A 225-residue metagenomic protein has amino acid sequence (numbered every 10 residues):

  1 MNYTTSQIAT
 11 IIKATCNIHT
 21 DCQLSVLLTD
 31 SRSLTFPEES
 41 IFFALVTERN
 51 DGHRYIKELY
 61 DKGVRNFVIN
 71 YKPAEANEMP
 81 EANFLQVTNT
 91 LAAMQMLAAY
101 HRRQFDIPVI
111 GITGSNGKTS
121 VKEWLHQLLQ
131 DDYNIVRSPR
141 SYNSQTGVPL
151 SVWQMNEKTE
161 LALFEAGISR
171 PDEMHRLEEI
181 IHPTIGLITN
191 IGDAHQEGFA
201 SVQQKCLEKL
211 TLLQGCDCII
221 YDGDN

Functional and structural regions predicted by a protein language model:
M1-M96: N-terminal leader/targeting and accessory segments in enzymes
A92-D224: Phosphate-binding loop of NTP-binding sites
